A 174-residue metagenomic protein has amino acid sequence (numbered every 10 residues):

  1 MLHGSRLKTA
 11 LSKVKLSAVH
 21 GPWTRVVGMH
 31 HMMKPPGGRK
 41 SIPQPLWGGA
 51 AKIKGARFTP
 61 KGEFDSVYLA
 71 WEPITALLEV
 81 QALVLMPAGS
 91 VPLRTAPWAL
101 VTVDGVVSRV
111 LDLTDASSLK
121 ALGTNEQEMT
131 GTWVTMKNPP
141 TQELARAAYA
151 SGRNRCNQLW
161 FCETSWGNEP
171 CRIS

Functional and structural regions predicted by a protein language model:
M1-R57, V84-S174: Active-site and NAD+-binding cores of ADP-ribose-processing enzymes
G55-P87: Extended catalytic/binding region for NAD+/ADP-ribose chemistry, centered on the ART fold
